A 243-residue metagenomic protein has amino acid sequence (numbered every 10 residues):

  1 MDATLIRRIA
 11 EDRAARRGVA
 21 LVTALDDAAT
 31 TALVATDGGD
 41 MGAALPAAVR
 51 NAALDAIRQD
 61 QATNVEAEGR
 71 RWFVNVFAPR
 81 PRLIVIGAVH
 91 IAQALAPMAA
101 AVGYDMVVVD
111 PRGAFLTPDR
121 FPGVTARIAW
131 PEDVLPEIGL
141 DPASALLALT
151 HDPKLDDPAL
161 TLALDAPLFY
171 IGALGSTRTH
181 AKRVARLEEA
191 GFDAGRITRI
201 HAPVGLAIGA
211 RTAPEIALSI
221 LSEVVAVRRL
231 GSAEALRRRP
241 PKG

Functional and structural regions predicted by a protein language model:
M1-R127, P136, D141-S144, T179 (+1 more regions): Segments forming oxygen-rich coordination pockets for charged ligands
D27, H151-K154, S176-T177: Short glycine-rich anion-binding loops that position phosphate/pyrophosphate groups of nucleotides and phosphorylated
I86, L149-T150, A173-L174, P203: Thr-Gly-centered strand-to-loop micro-motif
A96-M98, D119-F121, P158-T161, V184-R186: Short amphipathic alpha-helical segments
V109, A145, T161-R186: ADP-ribose/adenylate-binding Rossmann-like module
R127-E132, I138, T150-K154, A190: A general structural motif
L174-G243: Adenosine-phosphate binding glycine-rich loop
